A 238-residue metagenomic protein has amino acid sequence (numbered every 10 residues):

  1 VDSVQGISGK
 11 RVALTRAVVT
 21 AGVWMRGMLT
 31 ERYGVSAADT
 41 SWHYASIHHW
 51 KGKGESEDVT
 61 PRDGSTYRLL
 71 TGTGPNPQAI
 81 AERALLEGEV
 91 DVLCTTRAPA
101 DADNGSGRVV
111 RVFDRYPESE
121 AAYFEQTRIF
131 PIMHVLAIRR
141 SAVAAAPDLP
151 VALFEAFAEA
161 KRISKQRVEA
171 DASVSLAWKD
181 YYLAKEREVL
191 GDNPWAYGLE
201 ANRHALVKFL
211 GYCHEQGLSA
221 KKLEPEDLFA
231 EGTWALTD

Functional and structural regions predicted by a protein language model:
V1-H49, D58-R68: A conserved helix-loop-strand patch within extracytoplasmic ligand-binding domains of the periplasmic binding
G9-K10, P131-V135, D192-P194: Short, solvent-exposed beta-strand edge segments and adjacent coil->beta transition regions
A13-A17, A21, T73, Y197 (+1 more regions): Conserved aromatic-histidine-acidic binding/catalytic patches
M25, I80-A81, F209: Residues within well-ordered alpha-helices
H49-G52, S56, A230-L236: Beta-rich nucleic-acid/ligand-interaction surfaces
K53-E169: Pocket-lining segment of extracytoplasmic ligand-binding domains
A137, V143-E215: Secondary-structure end/capping motifs
L218-D238: Conserved C-terminal helix/tail region of periplasmic/extracytoplasmic solute-binding proteins
